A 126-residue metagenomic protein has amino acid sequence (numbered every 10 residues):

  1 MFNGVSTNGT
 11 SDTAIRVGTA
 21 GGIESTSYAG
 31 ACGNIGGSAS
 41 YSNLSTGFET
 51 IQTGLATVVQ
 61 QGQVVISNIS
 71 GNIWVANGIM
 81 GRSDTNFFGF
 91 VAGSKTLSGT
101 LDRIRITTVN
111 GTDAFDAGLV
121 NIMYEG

Functional and structural regions predicted by a protein language model:
M1-G126: Surface-exposed molecular-recognition determinants
